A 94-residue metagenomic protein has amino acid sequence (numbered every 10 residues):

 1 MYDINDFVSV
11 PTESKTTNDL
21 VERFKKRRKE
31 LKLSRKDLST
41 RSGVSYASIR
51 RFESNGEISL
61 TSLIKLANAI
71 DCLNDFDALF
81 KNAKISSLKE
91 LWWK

Functional and structural regions predicted by a protein language model:
N5-E30, L79: A short, Lys/Arg-rich alpha-helix, primarily the initiator
F24, R35, Y46, L60-L63: Helix-turn-helix DNA-binding elements, focusing on the entry/boundary residues of the two helices that contact DNA
K29, T40, N68: Alpha-helical residues within the helix-turn-helix
K32-R50: Short alpha-helical DNA-recognition segment
G56-N68: Short, basic-rich loop-to-helix N-cap that marks the start of a DNA-contacting helix
D77-K94: Short, charged recognition helix plus adjacent turn of helix-turn-helix-like nucleic-acid-binding domains
